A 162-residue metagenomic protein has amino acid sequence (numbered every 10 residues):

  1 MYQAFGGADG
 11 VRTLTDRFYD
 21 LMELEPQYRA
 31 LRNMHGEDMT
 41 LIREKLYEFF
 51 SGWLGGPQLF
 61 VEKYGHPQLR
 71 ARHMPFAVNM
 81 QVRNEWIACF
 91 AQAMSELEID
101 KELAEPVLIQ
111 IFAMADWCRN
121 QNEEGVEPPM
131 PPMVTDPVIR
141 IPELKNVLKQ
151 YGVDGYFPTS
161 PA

Functional and structural regions predicted by a protein language model:
M1-A162: Core of compact, soluble alpha-helical bundle domains
